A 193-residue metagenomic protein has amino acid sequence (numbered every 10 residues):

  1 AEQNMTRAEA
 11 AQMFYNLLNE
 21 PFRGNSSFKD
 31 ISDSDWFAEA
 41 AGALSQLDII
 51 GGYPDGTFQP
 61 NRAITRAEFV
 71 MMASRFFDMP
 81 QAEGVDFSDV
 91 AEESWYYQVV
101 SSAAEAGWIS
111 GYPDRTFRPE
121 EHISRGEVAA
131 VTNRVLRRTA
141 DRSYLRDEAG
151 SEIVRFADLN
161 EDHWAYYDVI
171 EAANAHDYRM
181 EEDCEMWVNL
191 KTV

Functional and structural regions predicted by a protein language model:
A1-A8, F14-A40, Q46-V70, S74-V99 (+3 more regions): Feature responds to low-complexity, polar/acidic, surface-exposed segments characteristic of secreted/exported proteins
